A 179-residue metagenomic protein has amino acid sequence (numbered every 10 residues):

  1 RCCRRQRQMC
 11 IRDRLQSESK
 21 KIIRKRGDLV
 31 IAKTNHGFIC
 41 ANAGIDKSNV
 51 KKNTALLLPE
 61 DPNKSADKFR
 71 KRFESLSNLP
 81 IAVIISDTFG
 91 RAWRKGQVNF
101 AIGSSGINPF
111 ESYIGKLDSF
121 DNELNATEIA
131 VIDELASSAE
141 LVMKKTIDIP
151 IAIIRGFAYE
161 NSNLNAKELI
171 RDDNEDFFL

Functional and structural regions predicted by a protein language model:
R1-I11: Single conserved hydrophobic/aromatic residue that forms the stacking wall/gate of nucleotide- or nucleobase-binding
R26-S77, S86: Internal, conserved structured core segments that host functional sites
V30, G37-F38, P80-I84, N99-F100 (+2 more regions): Structural motif
C40-A41, K47-N49, F89-K95, E160-S162: Short, well-ordered, mixed-charge alpha-helical segments that flank or form enzyme active sites
K68-A126, A130: A contiguous pocket-lining binding segment that forms or flanks enzyme active sites
R72, L76, I107-N108, S138-K145 (+1 more regions): Change "in soluble alpha/beta enzymes" to "in soluble alpha/beta proteins
L117-F157: Helix-rich interaction surfaces within compact, conserved domain-sized segments that mediate assembly or partner
K145-L179: C-terminal catalytic "cap/lid" subdomain
